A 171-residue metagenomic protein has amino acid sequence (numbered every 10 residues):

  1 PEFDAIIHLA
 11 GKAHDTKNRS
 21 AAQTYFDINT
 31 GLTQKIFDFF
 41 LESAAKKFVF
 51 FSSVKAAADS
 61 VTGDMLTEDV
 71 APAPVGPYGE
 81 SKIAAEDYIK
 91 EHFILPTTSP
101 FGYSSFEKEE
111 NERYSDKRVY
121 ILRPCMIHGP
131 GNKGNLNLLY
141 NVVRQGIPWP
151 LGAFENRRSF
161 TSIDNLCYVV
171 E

Functional and structural regions predicted by a protein language model:
P1-I28, K35, F39-E42, A56-A57: NAD(P)H-binding glycine-rich loop region in Rossmannoid oxidoreductase-like domains and their noncatalytic homologs
A5, T24-K35, P72, G76 (+2 more regions): Glycine-rich NAD(P)-binding loop of the Rossmann-fold in SDR/ketoreductase-type enzymes
A13-T16, V54-A58, P72, C125-H128: Active-site segment of SDR-like NAD(P)-dependent oxidoreductases
T16-T24, D59-G63, N132-G134, L151-F154: Conserved catalytic-core motifs of eukaryotic protein kinase domains, centered on the activation segment
Q34-P77, F93-T98, S115: Conserved Rossmann-fold NAD(P)-dependent oxidoreductase catalytic core, especially the SDR/UDP-sugar
D87-T98, E107-P130: Conserved beta-loop-beta element that borders a ligand/cofactor-binding pocket
N132-L138, G152-E171: Substrate-positioning beta->alpha
